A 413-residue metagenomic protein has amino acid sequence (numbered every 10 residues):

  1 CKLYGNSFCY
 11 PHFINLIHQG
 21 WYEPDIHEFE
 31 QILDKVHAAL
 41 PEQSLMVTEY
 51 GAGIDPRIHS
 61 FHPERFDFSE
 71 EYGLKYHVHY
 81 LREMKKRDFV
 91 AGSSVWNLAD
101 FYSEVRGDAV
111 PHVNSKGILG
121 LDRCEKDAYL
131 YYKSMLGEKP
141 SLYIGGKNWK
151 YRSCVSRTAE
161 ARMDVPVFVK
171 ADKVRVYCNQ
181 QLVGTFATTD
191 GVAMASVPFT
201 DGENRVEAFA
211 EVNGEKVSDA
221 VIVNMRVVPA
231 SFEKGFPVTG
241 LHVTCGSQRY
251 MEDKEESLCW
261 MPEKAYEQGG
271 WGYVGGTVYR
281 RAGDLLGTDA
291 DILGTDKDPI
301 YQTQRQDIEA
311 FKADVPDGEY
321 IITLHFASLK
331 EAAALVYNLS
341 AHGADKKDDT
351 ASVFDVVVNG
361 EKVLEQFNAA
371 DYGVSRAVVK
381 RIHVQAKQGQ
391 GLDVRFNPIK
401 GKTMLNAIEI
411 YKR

Functional and structural regions predicted by a protein language model:
C1-C124, A128, Y132, S141 (+3 more regions): Substrate-binding/catalytic cleft of secreted carbohydrate-active enzymes, primarily glycoside hydrolases
N6-S7, T48, W96, F168-K170 (+6 more regions): Generic beta-strand/beta-sheet core signal
C9-P11, A52-G53, D100, E125 (+7 more regions): Short, glycine-/Ser/Thr-/acidic-enriched flexible segments
H12, G184, D190, L364-Q366 (+1 more regions): A short acidic/small-residue loop/turn micro-motif
L33-K35, Y80-E83, Y151-C154, R162-V165 (+6 more regions): Generic recognition of flexible, low-complexity loop/linker segments
A38-L40, R87-D88, T158-E160, F168-K170 (+5 more regions): A structural signal for short secondary-structure junctions
E83-T239: Carbohydrate-binding surfaces of carbohydrate-active enzymes
V228-R413: Compositionally biased, intrinsically disordered or flexible polar/acidic segments
